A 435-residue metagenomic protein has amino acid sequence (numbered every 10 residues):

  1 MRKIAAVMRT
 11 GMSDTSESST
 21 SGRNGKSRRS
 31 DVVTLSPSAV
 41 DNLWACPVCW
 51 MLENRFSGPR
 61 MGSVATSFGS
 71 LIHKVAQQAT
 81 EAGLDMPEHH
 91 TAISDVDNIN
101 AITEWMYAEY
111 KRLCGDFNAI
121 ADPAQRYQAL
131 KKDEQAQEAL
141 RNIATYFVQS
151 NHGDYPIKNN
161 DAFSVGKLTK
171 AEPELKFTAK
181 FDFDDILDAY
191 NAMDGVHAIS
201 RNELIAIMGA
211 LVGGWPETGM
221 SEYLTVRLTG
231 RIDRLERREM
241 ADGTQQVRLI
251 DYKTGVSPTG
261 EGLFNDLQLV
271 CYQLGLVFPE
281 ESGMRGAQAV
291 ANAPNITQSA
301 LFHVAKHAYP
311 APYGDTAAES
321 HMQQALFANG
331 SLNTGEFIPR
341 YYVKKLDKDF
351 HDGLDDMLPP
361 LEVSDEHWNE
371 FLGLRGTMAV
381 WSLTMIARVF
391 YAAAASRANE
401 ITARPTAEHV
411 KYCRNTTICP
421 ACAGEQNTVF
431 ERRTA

Functional and structural regions predicted by a protein language model:
M1-A435: RecB-family 4Fe-4S metal-dependent nuclease core
